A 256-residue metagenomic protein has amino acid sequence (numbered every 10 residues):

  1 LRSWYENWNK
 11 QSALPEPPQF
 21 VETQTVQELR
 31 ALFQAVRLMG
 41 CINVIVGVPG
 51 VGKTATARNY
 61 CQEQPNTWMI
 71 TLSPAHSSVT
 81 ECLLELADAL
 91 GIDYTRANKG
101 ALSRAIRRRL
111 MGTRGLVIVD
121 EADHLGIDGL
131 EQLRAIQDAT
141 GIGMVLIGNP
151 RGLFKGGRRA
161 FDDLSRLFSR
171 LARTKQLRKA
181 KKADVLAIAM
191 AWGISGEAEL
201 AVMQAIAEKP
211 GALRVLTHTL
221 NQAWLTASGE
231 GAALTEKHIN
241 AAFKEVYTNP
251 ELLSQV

Functional and structural regions predicted by a protein language model:
S3, N7, S165-R166, Q176-V256: C-terminal alpha-helical "lid" subdomain
Y5, V79-R96: Conserved NTP-binding/hydrolysis module of P-loop NTPases
F20-R37: Pre-Walker A adenine-sensing motif
R37-N59, P74-A75: Walker A/P-loop nucleotide-binding motif
V44-P49, I136-L164: Sensor-1/coupling segment of RecA-like P-loop NTPase cores
N66-T67, R159-K179: A short helix-turn-beta junction within AAA+ P-loop NTPase domains corresponding to the substrate/partner-engaging
M69-S78: A short hydrophobic beta-strand->loop->alpha-helix junction that borders the nucleotide-binding pocket of P-loop NTPases
R108-G129, L133: Conserved P-loop NTPase "ATPase switch" module shared by AAA+ and STAND
